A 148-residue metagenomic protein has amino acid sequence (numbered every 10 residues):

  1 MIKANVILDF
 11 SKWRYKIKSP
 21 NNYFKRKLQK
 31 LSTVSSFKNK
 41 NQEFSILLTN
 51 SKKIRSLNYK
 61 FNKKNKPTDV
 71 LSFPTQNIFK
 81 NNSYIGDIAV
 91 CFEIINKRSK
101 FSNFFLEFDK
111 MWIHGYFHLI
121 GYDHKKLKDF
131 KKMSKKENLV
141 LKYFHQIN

Functional and structural regions predicted by a protein language model:
M1-W112, Y116-N148: An acidic/histidine-cluster motif and surrounding catalytic segment that typifies divalent-metal-assisted enzyme active
